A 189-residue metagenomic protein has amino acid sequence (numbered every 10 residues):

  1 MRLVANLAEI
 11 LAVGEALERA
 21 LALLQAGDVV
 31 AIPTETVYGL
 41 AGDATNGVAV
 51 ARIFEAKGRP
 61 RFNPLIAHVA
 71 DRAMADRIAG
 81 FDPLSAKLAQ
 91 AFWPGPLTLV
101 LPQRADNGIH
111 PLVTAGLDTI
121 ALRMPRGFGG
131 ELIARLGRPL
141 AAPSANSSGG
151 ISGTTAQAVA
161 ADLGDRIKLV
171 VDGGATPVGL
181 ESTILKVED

Functional and structural regions predicted by a protein language model:
M1-D189: Active-site-adjacent structural elements in enzyme catalytic cores
